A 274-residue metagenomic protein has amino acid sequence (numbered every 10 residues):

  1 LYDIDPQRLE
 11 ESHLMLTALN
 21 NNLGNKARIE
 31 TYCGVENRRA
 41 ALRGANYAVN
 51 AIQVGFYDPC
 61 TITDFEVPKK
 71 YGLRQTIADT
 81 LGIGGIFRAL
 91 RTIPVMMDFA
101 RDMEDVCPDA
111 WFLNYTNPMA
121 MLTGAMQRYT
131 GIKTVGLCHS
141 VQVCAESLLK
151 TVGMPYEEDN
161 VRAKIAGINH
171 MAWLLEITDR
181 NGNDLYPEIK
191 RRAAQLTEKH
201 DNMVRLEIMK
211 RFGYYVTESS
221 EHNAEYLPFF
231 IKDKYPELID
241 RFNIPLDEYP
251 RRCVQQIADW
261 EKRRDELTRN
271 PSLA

Functional and structural regions predicted by a protein language model:
L1-I62, I77-A78, G85-Y156, N169-L174 (+2 more regions): Metallocofactor- and cofactor-centric catalytic cores in central/energy metabolism, strongly enriched
G34, G72, G82-G85, I165-G167 (+1 more regions): Glycine-centered flexibility motif
E66-G82: A solvent-exposed, charged loop/short amphipathic helix patch at secondary-structure junctions
G153-A274: Long, compositionally biased stretches enriched for glycine and/or charged residues
